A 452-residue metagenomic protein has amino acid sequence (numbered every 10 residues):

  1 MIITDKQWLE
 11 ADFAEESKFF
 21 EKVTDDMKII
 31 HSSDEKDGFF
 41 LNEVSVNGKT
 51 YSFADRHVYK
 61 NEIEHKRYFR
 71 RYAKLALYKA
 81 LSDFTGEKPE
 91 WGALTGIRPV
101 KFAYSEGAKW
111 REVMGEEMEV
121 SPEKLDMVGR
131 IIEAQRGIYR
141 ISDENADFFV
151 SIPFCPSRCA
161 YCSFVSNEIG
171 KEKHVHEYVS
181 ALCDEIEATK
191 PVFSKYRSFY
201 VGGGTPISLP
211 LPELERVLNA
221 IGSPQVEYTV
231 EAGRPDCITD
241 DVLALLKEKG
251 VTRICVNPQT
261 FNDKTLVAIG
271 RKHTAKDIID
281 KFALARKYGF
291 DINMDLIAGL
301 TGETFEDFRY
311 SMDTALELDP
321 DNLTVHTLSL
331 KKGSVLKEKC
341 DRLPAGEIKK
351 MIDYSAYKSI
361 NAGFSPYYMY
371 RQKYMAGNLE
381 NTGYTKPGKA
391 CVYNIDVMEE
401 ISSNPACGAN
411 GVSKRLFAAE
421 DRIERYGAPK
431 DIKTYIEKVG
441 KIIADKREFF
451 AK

Functional and structural regions predicted by a protein language model:
M1-V100, S105-G107, G383, P387-K452: Radical SAM enzyme core and accessory elements
N42-V44, V150, I254-V256: Short beta-strand motif preference
F84-W91, T95, A108-F149, F193: N-terminal [4Fe-4S]-dependent radical SAM core
D143-V179: Canonical Radical SAM [4Fe-4S] cluster-binding loop centered on the CxxxCxxC motif and its immediate flanking residues
N145-D147, R197-S198, E227, N322 (+2 more regions): Beta-sheet entry/capping signal
S151, C255, N322-H326, I395 (+1 more regions): Beta-strand scaffold of nucleotide-dependent catalytic cores
S166-S355: Conserved non-cysteine loop/helix-boundary elements of the Radical SAM core domain that shape
S329, G333-C407: A C-terminal junction/extension of Radical SAM enzymes
